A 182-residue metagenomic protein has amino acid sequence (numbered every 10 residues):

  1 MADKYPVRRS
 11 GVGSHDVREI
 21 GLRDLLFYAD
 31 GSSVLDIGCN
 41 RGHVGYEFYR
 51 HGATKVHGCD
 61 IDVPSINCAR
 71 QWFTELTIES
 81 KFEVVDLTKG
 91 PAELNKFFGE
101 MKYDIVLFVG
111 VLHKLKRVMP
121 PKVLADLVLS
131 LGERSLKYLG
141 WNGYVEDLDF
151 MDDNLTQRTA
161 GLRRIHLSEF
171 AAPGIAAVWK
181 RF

Functional and structural regions predicted by a protein language model:
M1-G99: Conserved N-terminal segment of class I S-adenosyl-L-methionine
L107: A conserved beta-strand element that flanks and buttresses the S-adenosyl-L-methionine
G110-V111: Short catalytic micro-motifs in class I SAM-dependent methyltransferases
L115-V128: A short, conserved alpha-helix within the catalytic core of class I
G132-V145: Conserved beta-strand signature within the Rossmann-like core of class I S-adenosyl-L-methionine
D147-T159: Short alpha-helix
E169-F182: Core SAM-dependent methyltransferase catalytic element
